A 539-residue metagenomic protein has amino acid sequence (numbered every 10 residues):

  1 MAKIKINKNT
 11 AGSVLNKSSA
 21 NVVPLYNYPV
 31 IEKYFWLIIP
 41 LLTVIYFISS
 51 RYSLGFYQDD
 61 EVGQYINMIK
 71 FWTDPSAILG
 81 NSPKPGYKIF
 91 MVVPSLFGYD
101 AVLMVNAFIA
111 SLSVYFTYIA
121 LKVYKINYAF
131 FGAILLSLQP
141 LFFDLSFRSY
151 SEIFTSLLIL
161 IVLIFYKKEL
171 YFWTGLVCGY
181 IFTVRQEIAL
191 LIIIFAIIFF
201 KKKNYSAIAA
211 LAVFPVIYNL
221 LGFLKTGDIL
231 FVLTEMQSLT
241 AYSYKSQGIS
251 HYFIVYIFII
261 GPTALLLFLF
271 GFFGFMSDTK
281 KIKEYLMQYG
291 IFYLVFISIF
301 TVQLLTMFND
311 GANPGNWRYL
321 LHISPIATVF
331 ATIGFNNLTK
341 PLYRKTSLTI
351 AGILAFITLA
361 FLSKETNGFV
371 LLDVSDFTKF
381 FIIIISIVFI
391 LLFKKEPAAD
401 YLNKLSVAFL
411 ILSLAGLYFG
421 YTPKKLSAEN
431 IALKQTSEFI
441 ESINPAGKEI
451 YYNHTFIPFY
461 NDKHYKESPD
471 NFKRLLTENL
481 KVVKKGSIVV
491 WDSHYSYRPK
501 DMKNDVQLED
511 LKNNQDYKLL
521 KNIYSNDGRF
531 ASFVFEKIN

Functional and structural regions predicted by a protein language model:
Y46-F47, Y205-G274, F292-T306, S324: Membrane-lumen/periplasm interface segments of specific transmembrane helices in polyprenyl phosphate-linked
Y52-N67, A77-F90, F97-D100, R185 (+3 more regions): Extracytoplasmic catalytic/substrate-binding loops of multi-pass membrane glycan-assembly enzymes
A101-Y124: Transmembrane-helix motifs of polytopic, lipid-linked glycan transferases
V114-I119, L135-L138, F154-C178, I326-F330: Specific aromatic-rich, kink-prone transmembrane helix
V114-T117, F258-Y293, I297-F300, A327-K340 (+2 more regions): Hydrophobic, aromatic-rich transmembrane alpha-helices and their immediate juxtamembrane boundary segments
L141, F147-F154, N316: Short acidic/glycine- and proline-prone juxtamembrane loop motifs at membrane-interface regions of multi-pass membrane
A351-P458: Membrane-embedded, lumen/periplasm-facing catalytic core of multi-pass transferases that use lipid-linked donors
T422-K434, F439-T477, V483-P499, D527: Short periplasmic/luminal acceptor-recognition loop of GT-C membrane glycosyltransferases, typified by
